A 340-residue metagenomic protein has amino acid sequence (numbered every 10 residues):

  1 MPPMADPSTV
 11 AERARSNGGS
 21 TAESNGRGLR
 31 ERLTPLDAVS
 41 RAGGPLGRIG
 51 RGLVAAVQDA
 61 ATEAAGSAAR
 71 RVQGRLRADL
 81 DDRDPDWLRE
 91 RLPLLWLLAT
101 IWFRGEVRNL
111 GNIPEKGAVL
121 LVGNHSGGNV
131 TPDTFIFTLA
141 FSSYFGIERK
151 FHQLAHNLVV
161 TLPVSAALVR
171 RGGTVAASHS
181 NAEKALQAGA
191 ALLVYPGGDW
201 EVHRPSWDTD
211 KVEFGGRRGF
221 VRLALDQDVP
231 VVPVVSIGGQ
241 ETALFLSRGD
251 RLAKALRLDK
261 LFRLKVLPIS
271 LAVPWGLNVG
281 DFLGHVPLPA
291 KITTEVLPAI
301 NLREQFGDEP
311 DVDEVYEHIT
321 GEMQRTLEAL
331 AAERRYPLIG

Functional and structural regions predicted by a protein language model:
A5, T9-S180, G249, E328-G340: Membrane-anchoring hydrophobic helices of lipid-metabolizing enzymes
T100-E295, A299-N301, F306-D308: Soluble catalytic domains of membrane acyltransferases
L283-G340: C-terminal terminal-subdomain/extension
